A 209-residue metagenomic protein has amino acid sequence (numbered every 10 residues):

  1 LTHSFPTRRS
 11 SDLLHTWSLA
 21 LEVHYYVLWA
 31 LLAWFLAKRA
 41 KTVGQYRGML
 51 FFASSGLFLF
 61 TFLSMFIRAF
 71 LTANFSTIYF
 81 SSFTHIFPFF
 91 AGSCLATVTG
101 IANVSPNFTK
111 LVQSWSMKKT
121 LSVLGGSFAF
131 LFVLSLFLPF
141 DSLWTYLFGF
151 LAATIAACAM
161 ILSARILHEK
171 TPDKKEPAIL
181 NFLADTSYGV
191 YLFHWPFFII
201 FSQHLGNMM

Functional and structural regions predicted by a protein language model:
L1-T7: Single conserved hydrophobic/aromatic residue that forms the stacking wall/gate of nucleotide- or nucleobase-binding
H3, L14, Y25-W29, P88-F89 (+1 more regions): Membrane-embedded glycan transfer/ligation machinery that uses polyprenyl lipid-linked sugar donors/oligosaccharides
R8-R9, F35-G44, F66-M209: Alpha-helical transmembrane segments in multi-pass integral membrane proteins
R9-L21: Individual transmembrane alpha-helix segments
L19-W34, A91: Conserved beta-strand->loop/alpha-helix structural units within folded catalytic cores of enzymes with alpha/beta
Y25, L32-A33, L57-F60, G149: Transmembrane alpha-helical core residues of multi-pass small-molecule transporters, especially secondary transporters
Y46-L50: A membrane-interface helix-boundary motif in multi-pass transporters
A53-T61, L124-A129: Alpha-helical transmembrane segments
